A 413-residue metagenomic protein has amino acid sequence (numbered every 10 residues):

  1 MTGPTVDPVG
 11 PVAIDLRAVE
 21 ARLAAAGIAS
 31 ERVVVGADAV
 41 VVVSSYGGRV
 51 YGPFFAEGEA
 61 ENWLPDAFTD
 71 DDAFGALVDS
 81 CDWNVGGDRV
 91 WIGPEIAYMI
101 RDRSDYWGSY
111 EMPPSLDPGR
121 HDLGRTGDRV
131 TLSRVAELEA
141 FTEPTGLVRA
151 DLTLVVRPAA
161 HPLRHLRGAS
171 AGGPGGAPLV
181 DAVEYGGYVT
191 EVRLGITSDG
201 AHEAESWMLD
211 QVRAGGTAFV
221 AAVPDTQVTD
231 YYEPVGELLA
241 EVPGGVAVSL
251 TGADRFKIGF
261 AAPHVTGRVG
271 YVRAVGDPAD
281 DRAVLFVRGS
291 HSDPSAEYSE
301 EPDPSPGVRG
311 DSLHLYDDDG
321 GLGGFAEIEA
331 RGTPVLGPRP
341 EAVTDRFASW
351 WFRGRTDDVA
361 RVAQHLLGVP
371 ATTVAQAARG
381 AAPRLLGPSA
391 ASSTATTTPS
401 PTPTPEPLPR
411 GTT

Functional and structural regions predicted by a protein language model:
T2, V6-V189, R193, T197-A247 (+2 more regions): Surface-exposed acidic/polar loop and edge beta-strand patches at domain peripheries
T396-T413: Long, low-complexity, intrinsically disordered segments
